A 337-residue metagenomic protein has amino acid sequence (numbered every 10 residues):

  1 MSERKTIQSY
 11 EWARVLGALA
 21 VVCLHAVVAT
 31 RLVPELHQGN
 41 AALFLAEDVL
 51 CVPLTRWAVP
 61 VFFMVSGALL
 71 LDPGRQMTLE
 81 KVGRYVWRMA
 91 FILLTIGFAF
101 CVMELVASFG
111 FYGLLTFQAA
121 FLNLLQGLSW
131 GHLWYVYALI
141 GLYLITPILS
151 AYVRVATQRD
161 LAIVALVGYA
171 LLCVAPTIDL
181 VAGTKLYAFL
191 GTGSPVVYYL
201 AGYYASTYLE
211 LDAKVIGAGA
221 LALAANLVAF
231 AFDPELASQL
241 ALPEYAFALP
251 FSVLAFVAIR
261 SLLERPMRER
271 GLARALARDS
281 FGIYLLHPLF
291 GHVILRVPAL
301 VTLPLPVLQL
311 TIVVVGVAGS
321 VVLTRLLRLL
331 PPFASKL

Functional and structural regions predicted by a protein language model:
M1-Y169, L300-L337: Membrane-cytosol interface segments of multi-pass membrane proteins, especially ER/Golgi lipid-handling enzymes
A13, A20-C23, V61-F63, L142 (+5 more regions): Hydrophobic residues within membrane-embedded alpha-helical segments of Major Facilitator Superfamily
C23-A26, G97-F98, A165-D179, A220-P234 (+2 more regions): Aromatic-anchored segments of alpha-helical transmembrane domains
E47-P60, N123-A138, T177-Y198, A229-L254: Interfacial loop-to-helix transition and helix-capping segments at the boundaries of transmembrane helices
A68-Q76, P147-R154, V174, A201-E210 (+5 more regions): Structural signal for the C-terminal ends of transmembrane alpha-helices and the immediately following loop
R159-Y208: Loop-centered beta-sheet repeat module
G193, L211-R274, L289, P304-P306: Alpha-helical transmembrane segments and terminal signal-anchor/GPI-anchor hydrophobic tails, characterized by long
P288-A299: Transmembrane alpha-helical segments of integral membrane proteins
